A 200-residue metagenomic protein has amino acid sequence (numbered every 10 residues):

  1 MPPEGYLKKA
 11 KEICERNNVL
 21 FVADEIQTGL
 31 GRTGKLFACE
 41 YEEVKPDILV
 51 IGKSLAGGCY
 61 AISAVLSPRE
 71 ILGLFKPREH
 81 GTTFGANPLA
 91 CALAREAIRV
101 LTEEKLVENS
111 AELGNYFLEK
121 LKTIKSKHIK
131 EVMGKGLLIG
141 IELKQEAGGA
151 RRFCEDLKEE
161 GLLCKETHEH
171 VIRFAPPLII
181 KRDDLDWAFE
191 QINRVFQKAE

Functional and structural regions predicted by a protein language model:
M1-E200: Conserved N-terminal phosphate-binding loop of PLP-dependent enzymes in the Aspartate aminotransferase
